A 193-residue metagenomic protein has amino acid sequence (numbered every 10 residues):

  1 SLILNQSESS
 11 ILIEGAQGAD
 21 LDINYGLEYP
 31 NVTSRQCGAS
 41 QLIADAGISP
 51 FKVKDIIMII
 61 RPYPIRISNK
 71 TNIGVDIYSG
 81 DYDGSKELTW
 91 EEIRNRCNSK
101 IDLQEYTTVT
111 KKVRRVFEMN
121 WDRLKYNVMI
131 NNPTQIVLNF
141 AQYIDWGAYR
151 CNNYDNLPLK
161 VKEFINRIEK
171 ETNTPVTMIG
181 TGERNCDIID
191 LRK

Functional and structural regions predicted by a protein language model:
S1-K193: Non-transmembrane, aqueous-exposed alpha-helical and coiled segments at domain scale
